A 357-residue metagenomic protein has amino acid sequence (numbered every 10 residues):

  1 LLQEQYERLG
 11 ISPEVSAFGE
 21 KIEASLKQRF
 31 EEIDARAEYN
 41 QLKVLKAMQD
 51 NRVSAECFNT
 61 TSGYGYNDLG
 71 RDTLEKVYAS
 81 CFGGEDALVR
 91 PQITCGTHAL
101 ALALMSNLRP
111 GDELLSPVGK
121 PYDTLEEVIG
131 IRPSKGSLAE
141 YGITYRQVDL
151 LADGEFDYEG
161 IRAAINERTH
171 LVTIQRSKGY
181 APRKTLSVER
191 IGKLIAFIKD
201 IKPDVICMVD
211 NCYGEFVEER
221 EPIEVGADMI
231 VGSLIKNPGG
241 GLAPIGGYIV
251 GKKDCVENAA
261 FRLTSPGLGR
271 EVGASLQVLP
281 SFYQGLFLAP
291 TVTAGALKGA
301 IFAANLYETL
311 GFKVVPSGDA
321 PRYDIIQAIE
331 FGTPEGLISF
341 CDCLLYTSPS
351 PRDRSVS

Functional and structural regions predicted by a protein language model:
R8, S12-E14, F18, E23 (+9 more regions): Conserved PLP-enzyme active-site core in the AAT-like
F58-L88: Active-site-flanking structural segment that lines cofactor/substrate pockets
G251, I329-T333: Short beta-strand-to-loop capping motifs
D319-Q327: Conserved glycine-rich beta-strand-loop-beta hairpin in the small C-terminal domain of fold type I
E335-F340: Short, conserved charged micro-motifs
Y346-P351: Conserved small/polar residues in nucleotide/adenosyl-binding loops
